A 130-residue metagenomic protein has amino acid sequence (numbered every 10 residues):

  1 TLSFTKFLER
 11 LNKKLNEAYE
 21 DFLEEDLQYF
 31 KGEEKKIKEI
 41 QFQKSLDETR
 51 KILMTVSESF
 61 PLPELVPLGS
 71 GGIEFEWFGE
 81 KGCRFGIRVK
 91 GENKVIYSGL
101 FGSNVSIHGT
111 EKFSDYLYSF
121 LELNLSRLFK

Functional and structural regions predicted by a protein language model:
T1-E64, I96-K130: Eukaryotic low-complexity, non-globular regulatory regions
L46-G91: Amphipathic, interaction-prone secondary-structure segments
